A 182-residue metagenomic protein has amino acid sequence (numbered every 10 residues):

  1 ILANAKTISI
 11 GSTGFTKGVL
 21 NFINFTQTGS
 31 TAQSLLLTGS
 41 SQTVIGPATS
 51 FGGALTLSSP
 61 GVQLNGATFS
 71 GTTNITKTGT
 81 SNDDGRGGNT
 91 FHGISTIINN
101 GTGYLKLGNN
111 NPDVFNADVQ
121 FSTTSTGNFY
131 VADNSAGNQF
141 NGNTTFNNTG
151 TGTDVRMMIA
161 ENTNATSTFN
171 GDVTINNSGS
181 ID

Functional and structural regions predicted by a protein language model:
I1-T90, I94-V114, D118-Q139, N143-T168 (+1 more regions): Extracellular beta-strand-rich, repetitive "passenger/adhesive" scaffolds that bind or process carbohydrates
